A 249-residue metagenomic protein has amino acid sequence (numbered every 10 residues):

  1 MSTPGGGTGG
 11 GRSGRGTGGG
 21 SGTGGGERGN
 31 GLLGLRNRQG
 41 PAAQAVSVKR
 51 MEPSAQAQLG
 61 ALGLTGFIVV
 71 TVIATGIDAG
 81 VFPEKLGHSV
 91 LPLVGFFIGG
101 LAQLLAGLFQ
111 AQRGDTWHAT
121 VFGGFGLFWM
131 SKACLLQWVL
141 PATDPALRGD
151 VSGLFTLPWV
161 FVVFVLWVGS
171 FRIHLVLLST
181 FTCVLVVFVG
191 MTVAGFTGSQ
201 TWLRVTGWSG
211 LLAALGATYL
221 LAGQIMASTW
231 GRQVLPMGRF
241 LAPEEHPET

Functional and structural regions predicted by a protein language model:
S2-G18, G22-A106, Q110, E244-H246: N-terminal topogenic module of multi-pass integral membrane proteins
M51-Q58, P83-V90, Q112-T116, T143-D150 (+2 more regions): Juxtamembrane loop-transmembrane helix junctions in multi-pass integral membrane proteins, especially the extracellular
G63-I73, L93-L105, H118-L135, G149-V163 (+1 more regions): Mid-membrane cores of alpha-helical transmembrane segments in multi-pass membrane proteins, especially transporters
Q103-R113, F164-R172: C-terminal ends of transmembrane helices
A106-A111, A119-V121, F181, M191-A194 (+2 more regions): A structural feature that tracks compact, well-ordered secondary-structure segments with a strong bias toward
L135-T143: Transmembrane alpha-helix boundary signature
S152-V165, H174-G223: Alpha-helical membrane segments in multi-pass integral membrane proteins
W230-T249: Short, highly charged, low-complexity non-transmembrane loops/tails of multi-pass membrane proteins
